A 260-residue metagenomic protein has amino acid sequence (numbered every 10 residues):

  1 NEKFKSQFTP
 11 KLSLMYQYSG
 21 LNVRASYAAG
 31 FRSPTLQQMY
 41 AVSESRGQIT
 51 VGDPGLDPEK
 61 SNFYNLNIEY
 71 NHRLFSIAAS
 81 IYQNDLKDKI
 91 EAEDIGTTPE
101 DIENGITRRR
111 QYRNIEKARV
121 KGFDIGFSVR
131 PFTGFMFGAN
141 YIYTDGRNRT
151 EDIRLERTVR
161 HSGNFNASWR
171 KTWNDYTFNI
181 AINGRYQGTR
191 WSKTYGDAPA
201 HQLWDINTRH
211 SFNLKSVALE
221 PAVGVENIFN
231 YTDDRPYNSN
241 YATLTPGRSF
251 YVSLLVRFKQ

Functional and structural regions predicted by a protein language model:
N1, A28-P34, A41, R73-F75 (+6 more regions): Structural signature of outer-membrane beta-barrel domains
E2-K3, Q17, N22, A29-K87 (+2 more regions): Outer-membrane beta-barrel signature, preferentially recognizing the C-terminal barrel domain of Gram-negative
P10, L14, A25-A29, Q38 (+5 more regions): Transmembrane beta-barrel strands of outer-membrane/channel proteins
L12-Y16, L66-Y70, I125-V129, A139 (+4 more regions): Residues on the lipid-exposed face of transmembrane beta-strands in outer-membrane beta-barrel proteins
Q17-L21, S61, N71-F75, V120 (+6 more regions): Outer-membrane beta-barrel channels and translocator barrels
V23-A25, I77-A79, F135-A139, G163-F165 (+4 more regions): Transmembrane beta-strands of outer-membrane beta-barrel proteins
F31-R32, D85-K87, A92, R190 (+1 more regions): C-terminal beta-signal and adjacent terminal beta-strands/loops of Gram-negative outer-membrane beta-barrel proteins
Q83-D85, N104-R190, T232: Gram-negative outer-membrane beta-barrel transporters
